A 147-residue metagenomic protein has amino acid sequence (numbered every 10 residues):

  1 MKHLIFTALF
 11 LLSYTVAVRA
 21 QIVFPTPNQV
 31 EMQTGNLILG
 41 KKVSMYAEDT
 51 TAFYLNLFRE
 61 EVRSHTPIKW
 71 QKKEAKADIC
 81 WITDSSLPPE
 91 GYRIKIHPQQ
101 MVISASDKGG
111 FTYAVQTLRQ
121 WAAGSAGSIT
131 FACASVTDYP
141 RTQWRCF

Functional and structural regions predicted by a protein language model:
M1-V23: Bacterial Sec-dependent N-terminal signal peptides
A17-T142: Acidic, contiguous N-terminal accessory segments
R145-F147: Hydrophobic faces of well-ordered beta-strands that scaffold small-molecule active sites in alpha/beta enzyme cores
